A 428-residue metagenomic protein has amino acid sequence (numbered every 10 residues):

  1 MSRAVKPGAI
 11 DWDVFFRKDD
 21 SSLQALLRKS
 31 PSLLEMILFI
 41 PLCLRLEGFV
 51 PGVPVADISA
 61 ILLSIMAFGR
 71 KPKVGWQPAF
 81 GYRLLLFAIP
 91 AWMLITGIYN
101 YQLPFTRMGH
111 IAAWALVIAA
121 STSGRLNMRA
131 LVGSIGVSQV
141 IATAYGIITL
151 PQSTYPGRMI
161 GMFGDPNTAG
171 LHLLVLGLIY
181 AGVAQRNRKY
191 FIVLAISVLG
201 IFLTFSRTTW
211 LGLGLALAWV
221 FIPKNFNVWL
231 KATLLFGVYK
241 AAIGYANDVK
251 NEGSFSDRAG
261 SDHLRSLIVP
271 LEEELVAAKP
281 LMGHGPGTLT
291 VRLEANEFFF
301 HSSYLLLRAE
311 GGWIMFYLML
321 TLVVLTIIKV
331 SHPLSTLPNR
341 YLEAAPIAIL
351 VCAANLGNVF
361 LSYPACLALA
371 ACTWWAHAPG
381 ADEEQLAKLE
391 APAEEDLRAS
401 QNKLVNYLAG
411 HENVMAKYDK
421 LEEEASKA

Functional and structural regions predicted by a protein language model:
S2-R70, I89-Y99, H110, T149 (+2 more regions): N-terminal signal-anchor transmembrane segment
A9-F16, F80, G311-L350, D382-E384: Hydrophobic transmembrane alpha-helices and their immediate junctions
L26, K71-L84, V183-I192, N227-V228 (+1 more regions): Membrane-interface helix-loop-helix junctions at transmembrane boundaries of multi-pass membrane enzymes, predominantly
I61-I65, A345-L350, V359-E412, Y418 (+1 more regions): Transmembrane alpha-helices of multi-pass inner-membrane enzymes
L63-W76, L85-A142, V351: Transmembrane alpha-helical segments and their membrane-water interfaces
S123-Y155, G164-P223: Alpha-helical transmembrane segments of multi-pass inner-membrane proteins
M159-I160, K250-W313, T326, V330-S335: Long extracytoplasmic/lumenal interhelical loops at the membrane interface of multi-pass membrane proteins
F221-D257, E273: A membrane-periplasm/extracellular boundary helix in multi-pass inner-membrane enzymes that assemble envelope glycans
